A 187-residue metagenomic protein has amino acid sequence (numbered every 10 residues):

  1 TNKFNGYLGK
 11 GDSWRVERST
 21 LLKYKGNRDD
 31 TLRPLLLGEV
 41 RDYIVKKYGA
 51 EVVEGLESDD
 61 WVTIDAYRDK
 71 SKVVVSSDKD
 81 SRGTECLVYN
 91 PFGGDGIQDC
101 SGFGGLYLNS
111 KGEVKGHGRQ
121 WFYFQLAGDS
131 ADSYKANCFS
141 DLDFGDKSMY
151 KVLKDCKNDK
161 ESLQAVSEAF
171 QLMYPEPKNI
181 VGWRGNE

Functional and structural regions predicted by a protein language model:
T1-D42: Domain-level signal for Mg2+-assisted phosphodiester chemistry and nucleotide/NA-binding surfaces in nucleic-acid
K25-E187: Extended two-metal-dependent nuclease catalytic cores across DNA- and RNA-processing enzymes
